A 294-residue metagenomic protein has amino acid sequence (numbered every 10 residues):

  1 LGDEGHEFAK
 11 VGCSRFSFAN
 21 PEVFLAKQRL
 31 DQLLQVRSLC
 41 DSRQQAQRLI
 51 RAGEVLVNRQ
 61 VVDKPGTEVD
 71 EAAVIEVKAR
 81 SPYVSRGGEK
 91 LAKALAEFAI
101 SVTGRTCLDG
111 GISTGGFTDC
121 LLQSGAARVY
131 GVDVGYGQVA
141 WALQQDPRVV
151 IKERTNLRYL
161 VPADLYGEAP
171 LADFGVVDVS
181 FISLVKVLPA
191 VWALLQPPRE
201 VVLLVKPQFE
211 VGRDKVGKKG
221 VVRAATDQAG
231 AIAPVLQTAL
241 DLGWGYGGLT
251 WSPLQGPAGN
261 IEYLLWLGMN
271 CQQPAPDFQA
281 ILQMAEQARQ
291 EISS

Functional and structural regions predicted by a protein language model:
F24-A73, T106-C107: A basic, amphipathic helix-loop patch mediating RNA/tRNA/ribosome contacts
G111-S113, V134: Class I SAM-dependent methyltransferase "Motif I" SAM/SAH-binding loop
T114-G125: Conserved SAM-binding loop of SAM-dependent methyltransferases across substrates and taxa, primarily the Class I
A127-Y130: Short beta-strand element of Class I
Y136-P170, F174, V179-I182: S-adenosyl-L-methionine
V185-R199: A short glycine-rich, Lys/Arg-flanked "PGG" loop and its adjoining helix->strand segment in the class I
P207-A224: Short, glycine-/aromatic-enriched active-site segment of Class I SAM-dependent methyltransferases
I261, L265-S294: Flexible, glycine-/basic-rich loop-and-beta segments that form/coincide with the SAM-dependent methyltransferase
